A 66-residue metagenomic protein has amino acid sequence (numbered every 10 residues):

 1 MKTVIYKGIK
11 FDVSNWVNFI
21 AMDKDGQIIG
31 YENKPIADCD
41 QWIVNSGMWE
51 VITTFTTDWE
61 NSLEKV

Functional and structural regions predicted by a protein language model:
M1-V66: Structural boundary micro-motifs
